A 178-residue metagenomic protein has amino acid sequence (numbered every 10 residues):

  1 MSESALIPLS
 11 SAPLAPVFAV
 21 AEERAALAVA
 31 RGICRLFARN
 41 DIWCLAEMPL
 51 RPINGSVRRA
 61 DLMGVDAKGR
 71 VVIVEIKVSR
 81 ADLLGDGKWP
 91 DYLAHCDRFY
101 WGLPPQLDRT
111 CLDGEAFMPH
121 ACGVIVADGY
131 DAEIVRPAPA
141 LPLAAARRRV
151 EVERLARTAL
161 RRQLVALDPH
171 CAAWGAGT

Functional and structural regions predicted by a protein language model:
M1-A46, I53, L112-T178: Non-catalytic C-terminal interaction segments of nucleic acid-processing enzymes
R24-R31, V71-I73, D86-K88: Accessory alpha/beta interaction modules
P49, M63, K77: Anionic group-transfer/hydrolysis microenvironments
P52-N54, D82-L83: Acidic-and-aromatic substrate-binding clefts and catalytic sites of carbohydrate-active enzymes
R58-A60, H120: Short beta-strand or tight-loop elements that sit immediately N-terminal to catalytic metal-binding acidic residues
A60-I73: Active-site beta-strand-loop-beta-strand hairpin of nuclease catalytic cores that positions key catalytic residues
K77-A127: Catalytic cores of nucleic-acid endonucleases
